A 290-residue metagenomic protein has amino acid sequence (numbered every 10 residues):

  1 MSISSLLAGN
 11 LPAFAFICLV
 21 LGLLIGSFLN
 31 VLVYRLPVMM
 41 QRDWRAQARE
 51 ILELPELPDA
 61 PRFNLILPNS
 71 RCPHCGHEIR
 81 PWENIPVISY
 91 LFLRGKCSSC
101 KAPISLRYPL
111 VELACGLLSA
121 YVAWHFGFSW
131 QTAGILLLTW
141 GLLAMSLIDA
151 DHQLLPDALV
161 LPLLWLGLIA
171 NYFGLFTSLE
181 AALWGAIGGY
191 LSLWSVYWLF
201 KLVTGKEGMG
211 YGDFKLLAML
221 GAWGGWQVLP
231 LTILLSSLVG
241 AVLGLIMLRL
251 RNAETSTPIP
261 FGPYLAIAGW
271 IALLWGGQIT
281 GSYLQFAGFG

Functional and structural regions predicted by a protein language model:
S2-L24, F28, S119, A123 (+2 more regions): Hydrophobic alpha-helical transmembrane segments
S5-L6, C18, Q131-V239, G281-G290: Functional transmembrane core segments of multi-pass inner-membrane proteins
L29, V33, L118, V122-F126 (+6 more regions): Alpha-helical membrane-inserting segments
N30-R35, R94-A102, L142-H152, S195-E207 (+1 more regions): C-terminal ends of transmembrane helices
R35-R107: Membrane-proximal soluble regions of multi-pass membrane proteins
S105-E112, D157: Select subsegments of transmembrane alpha-helices in polytopic membrane proteins, especially boundary-proximal
Y211-K215, L245-I271: Interfacial loop-to-transmembrane junctions
Q227-T257: Conserved post-catalytic alpha-helical subdomain immediately downstream of the catalytic base and nucleotide-binding
